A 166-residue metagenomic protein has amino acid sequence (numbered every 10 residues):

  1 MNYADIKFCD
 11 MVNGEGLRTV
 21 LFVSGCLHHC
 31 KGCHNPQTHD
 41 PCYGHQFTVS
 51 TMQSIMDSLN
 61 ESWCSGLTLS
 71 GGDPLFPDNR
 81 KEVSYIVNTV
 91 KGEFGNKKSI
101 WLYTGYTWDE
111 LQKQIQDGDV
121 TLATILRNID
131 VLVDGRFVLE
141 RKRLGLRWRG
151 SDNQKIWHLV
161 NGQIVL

Functional and structural regions predicted by a protein language model:
M1-Y3, L17, N35-V120: Conserved Radical SAM active-site core
N2-H29: N-terminal pre-triad scaffold of radical SAM enzymes
I6, G72, G135-R136: Fold-independent oxyanion-binding glycine-rich loops and adjacent beta-strand/coil segments at enzyme active sites
V12, D109, V165: Flexible, glycine-rich phosphate/dinucleotide-binding loops and adjacent beta-alpha linkers at cofactor/substrate
C26, P74, F137: Hydrophobic pocket-lining residues within nucleotide cofactor-binding pockets
G118-D119, A123-L166: Classical nucleotidyltransferase
